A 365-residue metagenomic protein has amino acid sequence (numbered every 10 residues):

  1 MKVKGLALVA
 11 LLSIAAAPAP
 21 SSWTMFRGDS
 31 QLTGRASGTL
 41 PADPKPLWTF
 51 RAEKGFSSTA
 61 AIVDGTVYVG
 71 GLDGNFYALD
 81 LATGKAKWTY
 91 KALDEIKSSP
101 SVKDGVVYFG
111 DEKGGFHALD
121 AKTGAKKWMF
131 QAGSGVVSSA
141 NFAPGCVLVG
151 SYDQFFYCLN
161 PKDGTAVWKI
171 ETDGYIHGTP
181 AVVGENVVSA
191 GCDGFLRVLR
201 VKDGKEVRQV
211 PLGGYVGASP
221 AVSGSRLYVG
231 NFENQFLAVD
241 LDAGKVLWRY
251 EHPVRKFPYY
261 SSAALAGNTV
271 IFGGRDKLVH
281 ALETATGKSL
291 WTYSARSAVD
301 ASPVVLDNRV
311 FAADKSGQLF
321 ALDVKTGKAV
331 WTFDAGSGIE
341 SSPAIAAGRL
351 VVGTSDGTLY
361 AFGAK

Functional and structural regions predicted by a protein language model:
G5-I14: Sec-dependent N-terminal signal peptides
S13-S22: Bacterial Sec-dependent signal peptides at the C-terminal "C-region" and cleavage site
P20, R27-S30, A42, W48-V63 (+15 more regions): Extracytoplasmic beta-rich repeat domains
L32-A36: Short, tryptophan-glycine- and acidic/Ser/Thr-enriched carbohydrate-recognition patches
D80-G84, D120-T123, N160-G164, R200-G204 (+4 more regions): Short loop/turn segments that connect beta-strands within beta-propeller blades
